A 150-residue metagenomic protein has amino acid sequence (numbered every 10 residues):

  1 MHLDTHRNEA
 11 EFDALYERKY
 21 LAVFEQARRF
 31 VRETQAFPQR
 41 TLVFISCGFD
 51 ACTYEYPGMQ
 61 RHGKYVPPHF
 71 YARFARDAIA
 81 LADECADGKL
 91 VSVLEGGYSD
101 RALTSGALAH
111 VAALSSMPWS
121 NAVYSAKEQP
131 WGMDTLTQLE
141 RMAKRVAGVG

Functional and structural regions predicted by a protein language model:
M1-G150: A general "terminal functional-core" signal
